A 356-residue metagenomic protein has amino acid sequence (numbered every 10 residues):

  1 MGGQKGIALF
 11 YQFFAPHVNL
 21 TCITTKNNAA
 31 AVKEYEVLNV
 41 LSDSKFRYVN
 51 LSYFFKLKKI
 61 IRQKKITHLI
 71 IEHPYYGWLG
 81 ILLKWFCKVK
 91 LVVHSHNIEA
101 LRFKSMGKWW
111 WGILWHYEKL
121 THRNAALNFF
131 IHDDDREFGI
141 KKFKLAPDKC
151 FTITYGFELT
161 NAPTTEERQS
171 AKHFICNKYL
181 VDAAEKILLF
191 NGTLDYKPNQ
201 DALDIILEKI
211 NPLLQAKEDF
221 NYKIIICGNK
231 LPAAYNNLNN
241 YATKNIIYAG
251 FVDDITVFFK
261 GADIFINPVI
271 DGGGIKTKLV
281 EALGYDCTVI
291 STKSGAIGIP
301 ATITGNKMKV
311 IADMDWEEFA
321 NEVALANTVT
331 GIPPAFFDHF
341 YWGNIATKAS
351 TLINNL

Functional and structural regions predicted by a protein language model:
M1-A29, K64, K217: N-terminal subdomain of nucleotide-sugar transferases
G6-F13, F157-L238, Y248, V252-D253 (+1 more regions): Conserved catalytic-core segment of nucleotide-activated headgroup transferases in glycan assembly
Q12, F55-K59, W85, W109-I131: Membrane-proximal helix-turn-helix segments that form the acceptor-binding/catalytic region of lipid-linked
H68, K84-F103: Active-site proximal beta-strand in glycosyltransferases
A126, N245, K260-G274, C287: Acidic donor-binding loop of glycosyltransferase active sites
D134, I153-G156: Carbohydrate-associated surface elements
K278-E281, T288-K293: Short hydrophobic beta-strand element within catalytic cores of glycosyltransferases and related nucleotide-activated
T328-L356: A charged, aromatic-enriched C-terminal amphipathic alpha-helix characteristic of glycosyltransferases across folds
